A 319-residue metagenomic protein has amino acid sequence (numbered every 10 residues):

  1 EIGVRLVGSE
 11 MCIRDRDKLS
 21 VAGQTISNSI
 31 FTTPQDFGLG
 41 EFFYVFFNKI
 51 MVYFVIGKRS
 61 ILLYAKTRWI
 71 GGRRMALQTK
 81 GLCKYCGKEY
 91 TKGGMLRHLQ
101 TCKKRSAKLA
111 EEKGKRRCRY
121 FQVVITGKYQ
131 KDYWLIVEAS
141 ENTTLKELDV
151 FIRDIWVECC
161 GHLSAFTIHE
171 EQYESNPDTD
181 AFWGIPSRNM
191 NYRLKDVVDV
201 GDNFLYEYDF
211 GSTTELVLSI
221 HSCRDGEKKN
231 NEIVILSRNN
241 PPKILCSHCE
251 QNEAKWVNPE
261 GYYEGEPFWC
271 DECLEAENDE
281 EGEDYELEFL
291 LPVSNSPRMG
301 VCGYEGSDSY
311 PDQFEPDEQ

Functional and structural regions predicted by a protein language model:
E1-D15, L148: Single conserved hydrophobic/aromatic residue that forms the stacking wall/gate of nucleotide- or nucleobase-binding
D17, T32-P34, M51, A65: Ser/Thr/Pro/Gly-rich low-complexity, intrinsically disordered segments
D17-G23: N-terminal, intrinsically disordered charge-dense segments
L19, L39, L62-L63: Leucine-biased recognition of intrinsically disordered, low-complexity hydrophobic segments
A22, S29, L148: Covalent nucleotidyltransferase
P34-Q35, G40-E41: Targeting/processing segments of secretory and organellar proteins
F42-V55: Hydrophobic alpha-helical signal peptides and transmembrane signal-/tail-anchor segments that drive secretory-pathway
Y53, G57-Q319: Short linear regulatory motifs enriched in tryptophan with gly/pro/ser
